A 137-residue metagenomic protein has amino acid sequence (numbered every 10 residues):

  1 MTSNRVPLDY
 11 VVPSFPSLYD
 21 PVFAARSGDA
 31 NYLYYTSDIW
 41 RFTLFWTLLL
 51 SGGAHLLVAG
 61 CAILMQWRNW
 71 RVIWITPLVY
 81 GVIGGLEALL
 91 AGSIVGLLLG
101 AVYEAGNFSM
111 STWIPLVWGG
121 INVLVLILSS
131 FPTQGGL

Functional and structural regions predicted by a protein language model:
M1-Y10: Intrinsically disordered, low-complexity terminal tails of fungal membrane proteins
D9-F45, V72-V82, V102-G119: Juxtamembrane membrane-interface segments at transmembrane-helix boundaries in membrane proteins
T47-G60, L78-L98, W113-L128: Hydrophobic alpha-helical cores of multi-pass transmembrane domains in eukaryotic membrane proteins
L56-I73: Membrane-interface helix-loop junction between the first two transmembrane segments
G100-A101, L137: Conserved binding-pocket/active-site segment within a compact domain
L126-L137: Fungal eukaryote-biased detector of long internal structured cores
